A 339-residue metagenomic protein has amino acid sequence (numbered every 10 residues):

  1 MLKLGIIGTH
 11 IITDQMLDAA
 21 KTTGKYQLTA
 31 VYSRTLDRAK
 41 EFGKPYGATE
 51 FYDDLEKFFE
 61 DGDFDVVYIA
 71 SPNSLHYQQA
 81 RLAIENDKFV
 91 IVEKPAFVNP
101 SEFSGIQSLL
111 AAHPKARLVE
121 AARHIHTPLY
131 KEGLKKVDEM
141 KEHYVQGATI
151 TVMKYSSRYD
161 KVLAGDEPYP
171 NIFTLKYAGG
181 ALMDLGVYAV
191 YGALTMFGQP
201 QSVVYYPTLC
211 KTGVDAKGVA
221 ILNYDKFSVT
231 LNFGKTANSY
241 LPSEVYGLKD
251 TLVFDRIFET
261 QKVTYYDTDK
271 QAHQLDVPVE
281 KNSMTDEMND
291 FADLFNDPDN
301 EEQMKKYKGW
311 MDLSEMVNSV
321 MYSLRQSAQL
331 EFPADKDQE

Functional and structural regions predicted by a protein language model:
M1, V66-Y68, D290-E339: C-terminal helix-rich "cap/oligomerization" subdomain common to oxidoreductases
M1-Y46, L330-P333: N-terminal Rossmann-like dinucleotide-binding module
A30, E50, V66, G147: Short, Asp-centered acidic motifs that coordinate Mg2+ and/or phosphate in catalytic or ligand-binding sites
E50-G62: Short acidic low-complexity segments
D61, V66, P72-N73, Y77-R123: Beta-strand-loop-alpha-helix segment that lines the small-molecule cofactor/substrate pocket of alpha/beta enzymes
T127-Q199: Predominantly a Rossmann-like dinucleotide-binding segment in NAD(P)-dependent oxidoreductases
A189-K262, M288-P298, E302, D337: Contiguous beta-strand/loop segments that form the cofactor/metal-binding neighborhood of enzyme cores
P278-N289: Active-site loop of classical SDR/Rossmann-like NAD(P)-dependent oxidoreductases, centered on the catalytic Tyr-X3-Lys
